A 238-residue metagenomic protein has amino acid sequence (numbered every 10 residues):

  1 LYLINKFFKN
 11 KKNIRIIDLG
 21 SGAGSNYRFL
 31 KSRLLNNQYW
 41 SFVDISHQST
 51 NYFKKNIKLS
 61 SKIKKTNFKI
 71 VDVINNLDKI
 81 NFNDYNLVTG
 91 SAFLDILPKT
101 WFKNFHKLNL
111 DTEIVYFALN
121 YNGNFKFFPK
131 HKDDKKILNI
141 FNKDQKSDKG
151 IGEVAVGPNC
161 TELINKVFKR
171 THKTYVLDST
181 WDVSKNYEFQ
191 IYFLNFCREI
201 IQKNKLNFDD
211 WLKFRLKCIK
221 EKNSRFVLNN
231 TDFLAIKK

Functional and structural regions predicted by a protein language model:
L1-N13, F29: Conserved alpha-helix/loop element of class I SAM-dependent methyltransferases that forms part of the SAM/SAH-binding
I14, N86, E113: Conserved acidic residues
I17, A23-N76: Class I SAM-dependent methyltransferase SAM/SAH-binding core
N76-N83: Short amphipathic alpha-helix with an adjacent loop that forms part of the alpha/beta core around
Y85-F102: A short SAM/SAH-binding and catalytic strip from SAM-dependent methyltransferases
F102-I114: A short glycine-rich, Lys/Arg-flanked "PGG" loop and its adjoining helix->strand segment in the class I
E113-D178: Conserved catalytic/acceptor-binding region of the Class I
N159, Y175-K238: Conserved Class I S-adenosyl-L-methionine
